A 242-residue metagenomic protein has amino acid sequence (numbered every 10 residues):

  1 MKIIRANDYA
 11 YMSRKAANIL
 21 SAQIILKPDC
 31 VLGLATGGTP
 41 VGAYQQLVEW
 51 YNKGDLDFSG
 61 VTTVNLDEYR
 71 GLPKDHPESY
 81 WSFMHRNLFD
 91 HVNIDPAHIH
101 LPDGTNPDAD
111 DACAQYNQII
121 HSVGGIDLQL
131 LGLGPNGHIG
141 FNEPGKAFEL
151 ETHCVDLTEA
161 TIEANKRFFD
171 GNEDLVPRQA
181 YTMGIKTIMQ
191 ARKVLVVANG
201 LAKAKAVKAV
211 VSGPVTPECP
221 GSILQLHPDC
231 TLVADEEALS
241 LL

Functional and structural regions predicted by a protein language model:
M1-L32: N-terminal glycine-/serine-/threonine-rich phosphate-binding loop
L26-N52: Glycine-rich N-terminal segment of FAD-binding domains in flavoprotein oxidoreductases, spanning the beta-loop-helix
G33-G37, N65, P102-D103, L130-L133 (+2 more regions): Short beta-strand segments
Q46-D57, Y80-S82, P144-H153, V215: A glycine- and small-aliphatic-rich helix-loop capping segment at beta-alpha/alpha-beta transitions that lines
L56-Q129: Ligand-binding beta-strand-loop-alpha-helix segment within the catalytic cores of soluble metabolic enzymes
G124-F148: Glycine-rich phosphate-binding loop
G140-I185: Class I SAM-dependent methyltransferase SAM-binding "motif I" and its flanking Rossmann-like core
M183-K186, Q190-L242: ATP/nucleoside-binding phosphotransfer catalytic cores, i.e., glycine-rich phosphate-binding loops
